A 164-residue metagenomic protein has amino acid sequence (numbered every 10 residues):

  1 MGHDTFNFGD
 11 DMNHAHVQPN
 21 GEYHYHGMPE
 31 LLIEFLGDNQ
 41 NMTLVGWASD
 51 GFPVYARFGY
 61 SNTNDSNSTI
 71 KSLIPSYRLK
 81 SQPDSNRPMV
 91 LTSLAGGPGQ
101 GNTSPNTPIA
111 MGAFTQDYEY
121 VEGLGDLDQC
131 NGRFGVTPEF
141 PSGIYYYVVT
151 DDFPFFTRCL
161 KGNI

Functional and structural regions predicted by a protein language model:
M1-Q18: Short N-terminal edge-element motif at the start of the domain
G2-F6, I33-E34, Y120-D126: A short linear-motif detector with a strong N-terminal bias
N7-G9, N39-N41, L124, P141: Residues that act as N-cap/strand-start positions at coil-to-secondary-structure junctions
H16-N20, D38, W47-A48, P138-P141: Extracellular/periplasmic catalytic domains that process cell-envelope and extracellular macromolecules
N20-P29, Y146-V149: Histidine-centered catalytic micro-motifs
G27-S68, C159-I164: A short, polar beta-strand/turn micro-motif
F52, S66-I164: Extended, compositionally biased non-globular segments
